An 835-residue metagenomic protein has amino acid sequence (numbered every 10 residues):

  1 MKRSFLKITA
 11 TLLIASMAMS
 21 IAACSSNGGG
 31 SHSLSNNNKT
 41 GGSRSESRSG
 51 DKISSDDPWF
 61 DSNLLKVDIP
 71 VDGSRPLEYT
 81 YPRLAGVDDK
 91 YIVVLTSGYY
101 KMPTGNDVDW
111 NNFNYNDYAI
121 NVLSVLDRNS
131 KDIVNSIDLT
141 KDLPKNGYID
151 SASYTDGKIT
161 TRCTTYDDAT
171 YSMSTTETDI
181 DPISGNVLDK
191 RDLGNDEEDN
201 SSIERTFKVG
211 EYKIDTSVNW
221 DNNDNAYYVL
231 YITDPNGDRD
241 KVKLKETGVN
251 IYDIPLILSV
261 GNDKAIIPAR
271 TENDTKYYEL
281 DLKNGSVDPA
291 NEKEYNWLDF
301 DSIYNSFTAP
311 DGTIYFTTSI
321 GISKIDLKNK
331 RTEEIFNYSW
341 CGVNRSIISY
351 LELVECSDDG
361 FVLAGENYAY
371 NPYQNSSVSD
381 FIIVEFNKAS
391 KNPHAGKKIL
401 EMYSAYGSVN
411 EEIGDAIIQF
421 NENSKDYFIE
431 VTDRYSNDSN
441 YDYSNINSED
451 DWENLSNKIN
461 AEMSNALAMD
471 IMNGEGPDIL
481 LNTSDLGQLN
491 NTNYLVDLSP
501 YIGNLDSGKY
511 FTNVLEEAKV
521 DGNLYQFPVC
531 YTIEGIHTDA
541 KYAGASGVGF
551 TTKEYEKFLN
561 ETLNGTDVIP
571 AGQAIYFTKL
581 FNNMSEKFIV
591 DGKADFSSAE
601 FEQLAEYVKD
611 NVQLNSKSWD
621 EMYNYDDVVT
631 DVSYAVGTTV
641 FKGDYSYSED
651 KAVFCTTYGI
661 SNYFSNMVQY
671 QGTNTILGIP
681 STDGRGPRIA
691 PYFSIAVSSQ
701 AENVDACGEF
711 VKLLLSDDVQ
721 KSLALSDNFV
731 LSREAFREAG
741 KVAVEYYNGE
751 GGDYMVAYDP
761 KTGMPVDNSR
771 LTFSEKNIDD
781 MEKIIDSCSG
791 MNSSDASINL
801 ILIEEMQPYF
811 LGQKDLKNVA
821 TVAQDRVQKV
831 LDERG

Functional and structural regions predicted by a protein language model:
L77-G86, L143-T155, N195-G210, G248-V260 (+2 more regions): Repeated scaffold domains used in trafficking and secretory/extracellular systems, primarily beta-propellers
D127, K131, G157, G503 (+3 more regions): Helix-loop-helix "hinge/cap" segment bordering the ligand-binding cleft or interdomain interface
G396-S408, Y427-R434, I479, Y525: Short, well-ordered beta-strand elements
R434-Y510, D644-F654, N666-M667: Extracytoplasmic "Venus flytrap"/periplasmic binding protein-like
N482-G535, T673-P680: Hinge/lid segment of periplasmic solute-binding proteins
Y542-A543, N564, L713-V744: Periplasmic-binding protein-like
N611-E709: Extracytoplasmic/periplasmic substrate-binding proteins
I689, G752-V827: C-terminal capping/gating helix-and-loop segments adjacent to ligand/active sites or protein-protein/ligand interfaces
